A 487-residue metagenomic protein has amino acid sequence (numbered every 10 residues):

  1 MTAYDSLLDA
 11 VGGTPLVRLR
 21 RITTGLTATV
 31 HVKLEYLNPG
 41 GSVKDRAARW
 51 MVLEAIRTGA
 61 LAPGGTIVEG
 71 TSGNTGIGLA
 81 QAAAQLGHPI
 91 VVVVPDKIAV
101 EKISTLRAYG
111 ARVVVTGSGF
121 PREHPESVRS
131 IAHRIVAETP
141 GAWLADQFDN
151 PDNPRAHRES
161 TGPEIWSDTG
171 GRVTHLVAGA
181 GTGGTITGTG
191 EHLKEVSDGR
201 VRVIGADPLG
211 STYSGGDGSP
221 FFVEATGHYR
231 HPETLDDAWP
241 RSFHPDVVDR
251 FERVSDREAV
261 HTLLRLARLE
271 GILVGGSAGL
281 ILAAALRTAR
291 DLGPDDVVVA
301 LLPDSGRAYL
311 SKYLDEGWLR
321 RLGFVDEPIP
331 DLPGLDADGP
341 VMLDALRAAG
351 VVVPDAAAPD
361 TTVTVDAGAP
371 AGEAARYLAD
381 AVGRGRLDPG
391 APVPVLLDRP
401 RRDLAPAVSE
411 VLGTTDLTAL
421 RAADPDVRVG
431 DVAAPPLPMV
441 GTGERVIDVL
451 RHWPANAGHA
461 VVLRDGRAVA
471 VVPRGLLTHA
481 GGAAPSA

Functional and structural regions predicted by a protein language model:
M1-G350: PLP-dependent amino-acid enzyme catalytic core
T14, R46, T415-T418, P435 (+1 more regions): Structural detector for helix-capping/boundary residues
P245-V247, D336-V363, A369, P425-L437: Bateman (tandem CBS) regulatory domains
A356-A357, V363-P400, R421, P438-D465 (+1 more regions): The conserved cystathionine-beta-synthase
R402-A405, E410, A422-V427, A433-P438: Structured cytosolic domains appended to multi-pass membrane proteins
D403, V408-L412, L463, A468-V469: Short hydrophobic beta-strand segments in globular cytosolic domains
E410-L417, V469-L477: Short hydrophobic beta-strand motif reused across regulatory alpha/beta modules
